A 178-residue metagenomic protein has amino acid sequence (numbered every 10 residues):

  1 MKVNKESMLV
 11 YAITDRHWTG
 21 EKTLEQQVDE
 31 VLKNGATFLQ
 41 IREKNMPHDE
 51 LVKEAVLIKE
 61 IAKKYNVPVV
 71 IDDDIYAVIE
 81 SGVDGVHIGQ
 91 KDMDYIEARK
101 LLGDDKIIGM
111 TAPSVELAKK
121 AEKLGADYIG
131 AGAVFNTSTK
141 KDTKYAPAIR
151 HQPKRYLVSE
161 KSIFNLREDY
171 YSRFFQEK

Functional and structural regions predicted by a protein language model:
M1-M93, K100-D127, S172: Conserved N-terminal beta1-alpha1 strand-loop-helix module at the mouth
D127-K178: Active-site/ligand-binding-proximal alpha/beta "capping" segment
